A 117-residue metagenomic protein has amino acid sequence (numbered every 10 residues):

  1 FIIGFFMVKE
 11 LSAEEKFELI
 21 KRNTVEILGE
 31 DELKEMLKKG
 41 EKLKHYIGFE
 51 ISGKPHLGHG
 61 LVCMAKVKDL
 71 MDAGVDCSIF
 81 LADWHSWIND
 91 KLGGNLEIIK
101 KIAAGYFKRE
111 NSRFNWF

Functional and structural regions predicted by a protein language model:
I2-S52: Non-catalytic terminal extensions that flank enzyme cores
L33, K68-V75, I102-F107: Structured alpha-helical segments in the cores of large, soluble enzyme domains
E50-K54, W84-W87: Short active-site-proximal "capping" loops at secondary-structure junctions
S52-P55, H59, N95-I102: Short secondary-structure transition/capping motifs
L57-I79: Histidine-anchored nucleotide/phosphate-binding helix
A73-D83, F114-F117: Short, flexible active-site-proximal loops enriched in glycine and acidic residues
F80-K100: A glycine-rich phosphate/pyrophosphate-binding beta-strand-loop-alpha-helix module
I99-F117: A glycine-rich helix N-cap at a beta->alpha junction
